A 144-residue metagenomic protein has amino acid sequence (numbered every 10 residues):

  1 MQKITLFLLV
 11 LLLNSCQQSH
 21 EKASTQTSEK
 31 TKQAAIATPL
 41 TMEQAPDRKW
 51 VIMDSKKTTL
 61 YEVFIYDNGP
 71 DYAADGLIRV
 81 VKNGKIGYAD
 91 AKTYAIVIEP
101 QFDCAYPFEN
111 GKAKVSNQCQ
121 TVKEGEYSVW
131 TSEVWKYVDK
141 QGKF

Functional and structural regions predicted by a protein language model:
M1-I4: Positively charged n-region of N-terminal signal peptides that target proteins for export
L6-L8: Sec-dependent N-terminal signal peptides
N14-S15: C-terminal motif of bacterial Sec signal peptides marking the signal peptidase cleavage site
S19-F144: Residue-level detector of conserved, function-critical positions
